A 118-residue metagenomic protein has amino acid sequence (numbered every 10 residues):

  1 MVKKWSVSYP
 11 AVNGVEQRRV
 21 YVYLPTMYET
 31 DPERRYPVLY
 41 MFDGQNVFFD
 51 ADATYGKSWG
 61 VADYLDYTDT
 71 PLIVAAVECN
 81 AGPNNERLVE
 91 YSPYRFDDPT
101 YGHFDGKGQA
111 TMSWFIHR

Functional and structural regions predicted by a protein language model:
M1-P37: A domain-start/cap signature at the N-terminus of enzymes
A11-G14, Q45-F49: N-terminal start-of-chain detector that recognizes signal peptides and the immediate post-cleavage beginning
P25-M27, Q45-V47, G82: Short coil/turn motifs at secondary-structure junctions
E29-D31, F48-A51: A generic structural signal for short coil/turn motifs at secondary-structure boundaries
P37-V38, I73: Beta-sheet entry/capping signal
M41-G44, A76: Structural cue for short, hydrophobic secondary-structure segments
D50-H117: Active-site machinery of serine-nucleophile hydrolases
